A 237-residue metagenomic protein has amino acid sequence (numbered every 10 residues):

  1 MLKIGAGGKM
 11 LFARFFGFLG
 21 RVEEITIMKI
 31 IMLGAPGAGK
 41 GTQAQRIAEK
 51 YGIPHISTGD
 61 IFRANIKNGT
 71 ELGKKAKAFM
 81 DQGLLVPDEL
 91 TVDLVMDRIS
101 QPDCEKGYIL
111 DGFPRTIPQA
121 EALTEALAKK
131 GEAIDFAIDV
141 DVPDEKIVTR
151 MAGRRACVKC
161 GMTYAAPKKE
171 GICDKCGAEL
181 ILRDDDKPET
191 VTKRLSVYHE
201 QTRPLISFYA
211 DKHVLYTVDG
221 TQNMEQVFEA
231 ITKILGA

Functional and structural regions predicted by a protein language model:
M1-A237: Glycine-rich phosphate-binding loop of ATP-dependent small-molecule kinases
